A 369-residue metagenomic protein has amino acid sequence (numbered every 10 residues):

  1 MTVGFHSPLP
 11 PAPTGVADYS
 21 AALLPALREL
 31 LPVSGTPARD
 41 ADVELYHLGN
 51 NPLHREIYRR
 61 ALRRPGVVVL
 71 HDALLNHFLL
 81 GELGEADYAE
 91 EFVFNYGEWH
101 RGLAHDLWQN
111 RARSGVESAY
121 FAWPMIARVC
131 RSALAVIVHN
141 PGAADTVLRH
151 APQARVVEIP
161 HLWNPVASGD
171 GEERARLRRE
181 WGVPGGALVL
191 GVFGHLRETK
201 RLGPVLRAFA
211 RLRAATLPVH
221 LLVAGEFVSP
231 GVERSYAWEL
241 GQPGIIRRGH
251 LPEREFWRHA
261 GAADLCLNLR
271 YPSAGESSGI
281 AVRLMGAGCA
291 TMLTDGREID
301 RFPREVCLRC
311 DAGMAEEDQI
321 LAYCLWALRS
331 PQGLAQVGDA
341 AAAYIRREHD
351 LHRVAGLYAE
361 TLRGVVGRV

Functional and structural regions predicted by a protein language model:
E98, A104-Q109, R113-G169: Donor nucleotide-sugar binding/catalytic pocket of nucleotide-sugar-dependent glycosyltransferases
S168-V183: A short helix/loop element that forms part of the nucleotide-sugar donor recognition site in Leloir-type
P184-K200, L206-F209: Conserved donor-binding/catalytic core segment of Leloir-type glycosyltransferases
H195, G333-E348: A short, well-ordered alpha-helix in the C-terminal region of glycosyltransferases
H220-R234: Glycosyltransferase donor-sugar binding loop
E233-W257: Nucleotide-activated donor-binding/catalytic signature segment of Leloir-type glycosyltransferases, i.e., the conserved
C266, M285-D295: Short hydrophobic beta-strand element within catalytic cores of glycosyltransferases and related nucleotide-activated
G286, D300-L325: Change "using UDP/GDP/dTDP sugars" to "using nucleotide sugars
